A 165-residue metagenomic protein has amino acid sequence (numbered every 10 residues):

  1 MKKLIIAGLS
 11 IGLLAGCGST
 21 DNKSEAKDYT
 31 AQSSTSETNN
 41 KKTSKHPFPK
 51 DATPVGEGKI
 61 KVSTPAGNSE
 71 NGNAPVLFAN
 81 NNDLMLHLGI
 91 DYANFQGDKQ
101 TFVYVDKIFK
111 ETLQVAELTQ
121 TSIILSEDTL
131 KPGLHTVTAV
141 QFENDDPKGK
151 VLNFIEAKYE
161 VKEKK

Functional and structural regions predicted by a protein language model:
M1-L4: Positively charged n-region of N-terminal signal peptides that target proteins for export
I6, G18-P75: N-terminal, intrinsically disordered, polar/charged segments of Gram-positive cell-envelope systems that serve as
L13-G16: C-terminal motif of bacterial Sec signal peptides marking the signal peptidase cleavage site
N68-V115, Q120, I124: Contiguous segments within soluble domain cores/interaction surfaces
E127-L134: Surface-exposed, short loops/turns at beta-strand junctions within beta-sandwich domains
F142-K150: Short acidic/polar inter-strand loop motif in beta-rich domains
G149-K165: Short beta-strand elements
